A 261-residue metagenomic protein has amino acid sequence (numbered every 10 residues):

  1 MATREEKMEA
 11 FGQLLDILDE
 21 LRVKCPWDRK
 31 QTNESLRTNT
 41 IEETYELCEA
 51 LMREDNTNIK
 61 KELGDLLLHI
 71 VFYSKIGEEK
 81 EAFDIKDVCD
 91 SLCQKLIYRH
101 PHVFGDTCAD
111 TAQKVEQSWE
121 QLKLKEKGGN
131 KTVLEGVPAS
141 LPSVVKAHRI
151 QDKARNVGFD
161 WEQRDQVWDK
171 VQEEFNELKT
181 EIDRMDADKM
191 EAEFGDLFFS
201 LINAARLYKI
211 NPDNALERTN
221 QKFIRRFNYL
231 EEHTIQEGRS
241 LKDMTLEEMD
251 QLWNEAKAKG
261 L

Functional and structural regions predicted by a protein language model:
M1-E62, L68-F194, F198-L261: Flexible "arm" and connector segments at domain edges
